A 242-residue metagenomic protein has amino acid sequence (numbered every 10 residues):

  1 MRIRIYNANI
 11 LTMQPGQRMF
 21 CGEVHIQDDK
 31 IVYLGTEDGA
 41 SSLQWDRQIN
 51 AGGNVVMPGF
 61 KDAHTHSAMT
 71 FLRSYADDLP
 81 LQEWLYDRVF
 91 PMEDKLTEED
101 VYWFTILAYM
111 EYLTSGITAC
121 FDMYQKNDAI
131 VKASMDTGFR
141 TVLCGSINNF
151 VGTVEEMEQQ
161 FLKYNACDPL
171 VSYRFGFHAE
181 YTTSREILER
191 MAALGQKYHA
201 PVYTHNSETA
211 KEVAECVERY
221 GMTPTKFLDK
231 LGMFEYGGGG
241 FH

Functional and structural regions predicted by a protein language model:
M1-L43, V55: N-terminal metal-binding scaffold of metallo-dependent hydrolase/deaminase domains
R2-Y6, S41-W84, I106, M110-T114: Replace "His-x-His-based motif
A8, V24, D29, G53 (+6 more regions): Divalent metal-coordination and catalytic microenvironments
I49, F121-D122, L143, V202-T204 (+1 more regions): General beta-strand structural signal in soluble alpha/beta enzymes
T65-S67, Q125, E208: Short, glycine/acidic-enriched loop or turn micro-motifs at the edges of active sites
F71-W103, T137-G145, N165, A210-E235: Active-site gating loops and adjacent loop-to-helix segments of metal-dependent hydrolytic enzymes
D94-K197: Active-site loop-helix segments enriched in His/Asp/Glu that coordinate and activate a nucleophilic water at divalent
L170-H242: Active-site core of metal-dependent hydrolases
